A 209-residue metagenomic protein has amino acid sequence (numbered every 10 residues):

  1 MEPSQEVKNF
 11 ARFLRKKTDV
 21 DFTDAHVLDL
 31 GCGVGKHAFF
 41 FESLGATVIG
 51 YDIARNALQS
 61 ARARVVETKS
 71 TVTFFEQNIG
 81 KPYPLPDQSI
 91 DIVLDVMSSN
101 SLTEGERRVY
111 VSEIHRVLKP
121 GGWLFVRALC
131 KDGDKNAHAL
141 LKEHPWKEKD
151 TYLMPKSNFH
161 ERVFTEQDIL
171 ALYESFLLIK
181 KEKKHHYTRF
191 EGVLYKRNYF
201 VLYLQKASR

Functional and structural regions predicted by a protein language model:
M1-A25, G33-P82, E104-V109, W123-R209: Class I (Rossmann-like) S-adenosyl-L-methionine-dependent methyltransferase catalytic domain, capturing the SAM-binding
D29: Class I SAM-dependent methyltransferase core
G80-V93: A short acidic, Gly/Pro-enriched loop at the edge of an enzyme's catalytic core that lines a small-molecule cofactor
D91-E106: A short SAM/SAH-binding and catalytic strip from SAM-dependent methyltransferases
R108-P120: A short glycine-rich, Lys/Arg-flanked "PGG" loop and its adjoining helix->strand segment in the class I
